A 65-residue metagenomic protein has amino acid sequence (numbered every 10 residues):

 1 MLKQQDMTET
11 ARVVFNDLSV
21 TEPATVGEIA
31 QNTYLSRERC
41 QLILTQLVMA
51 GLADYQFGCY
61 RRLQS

Functional and structural regions predicted by a protein language model:
M1-F15, Y60-R61: Short alpha-helical segments that sit at the start of domains
Q4-T8, E22, R37: Alpha-helix N-cap/helix-initiation sites
N16, G27, T45: Residues within the helices of the helix-turn-helix
D17-T21: Short helix-capping/hinge SLiMs at alpha-helix to coil transitions
E22-N32: Short acidic, hydrophobic short linear motifs in intrinsically disordered regions
L35-V48: Short amphipathic alpha-helical interaction segments
V48-G58: A short, conserved structural fragment
F57-S65: Short, Lys/Arg-rich nucleic-acid/phosphate-binding segment
